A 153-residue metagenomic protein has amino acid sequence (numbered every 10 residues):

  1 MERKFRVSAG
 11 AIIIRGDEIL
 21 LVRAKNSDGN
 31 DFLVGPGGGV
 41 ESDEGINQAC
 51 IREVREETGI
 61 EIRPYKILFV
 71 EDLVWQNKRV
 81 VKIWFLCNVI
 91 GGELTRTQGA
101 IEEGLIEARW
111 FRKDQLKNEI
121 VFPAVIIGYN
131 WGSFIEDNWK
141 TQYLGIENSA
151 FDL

Functional and structural regions predicted by a protein language model:
M1-I19, V70: Conserved N-terminal beta-strand and adjoining loop/helix that marks the start of the Nudix/MutT-like hydrolase domain
E2, V121-A124: A beta-strand edge to alpha-helix "cap/lid" segment located at domain peripheries
R6, I14, D28, G35 (+3 more regions): Short connector loops at helix/strand junctions that flank enzyme active sites, especially segments positioning acidic
E18-E56: Conserved Nudix-box catalytic region and its N-terminal flanking loop in Nudix hydrolases and closely related
V40-R63, L73-F122, F151-L153: Unchanged
Y65-F69: Conserved S-adenosyl-L-methionine
G128-L153: Charged phosphate-binding loop/patch that engages nucleotide di/tri-phosphates or the phosphate backbone of nucleic
